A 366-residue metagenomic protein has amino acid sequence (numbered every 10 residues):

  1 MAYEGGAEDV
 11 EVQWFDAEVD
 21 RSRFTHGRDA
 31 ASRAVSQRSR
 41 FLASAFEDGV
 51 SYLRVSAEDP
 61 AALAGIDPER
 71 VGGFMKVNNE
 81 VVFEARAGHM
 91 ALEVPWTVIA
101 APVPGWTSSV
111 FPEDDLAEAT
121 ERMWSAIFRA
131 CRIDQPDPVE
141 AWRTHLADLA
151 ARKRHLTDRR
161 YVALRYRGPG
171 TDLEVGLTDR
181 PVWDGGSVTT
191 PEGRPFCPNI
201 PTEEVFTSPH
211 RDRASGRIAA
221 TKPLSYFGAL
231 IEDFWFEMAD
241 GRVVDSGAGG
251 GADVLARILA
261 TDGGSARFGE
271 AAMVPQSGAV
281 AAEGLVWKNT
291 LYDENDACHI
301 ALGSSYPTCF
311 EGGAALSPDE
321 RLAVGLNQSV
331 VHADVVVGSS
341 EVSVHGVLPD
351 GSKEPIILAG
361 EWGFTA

Functional and structural regions predicted by a protein language model:
M1-S215, F364-A366: Active-site bordering "gate/hinge" segments that shape substrate access to catalytic or cofactor-binding pockets
E58-P60, V103, T171, R180-V182 (+7 more regions): Short, glycine-/Ser/Thr-/acidic-enriched flexible segments
A64-D67, T107-P112, G186-V188, A229-E232 (+3 more regions): A short secondary-structure junction signal
T157-R159, F227-A229, G264, D293 (+1 more regions): Short solvent-exposed loop/turn micro-motifs enriched in small/polar/acidic residues
S208-G263: Long, well-ordered mid-to-C-terminal structural blocks that present hydrophobic/aromatic surfaces
R213-S215, I231-D233, D240-V243, A266-E270 (+3 more regions): Active-site lining segments that contact anionic ligands and/or coordinate catalytic metals
D245-A314: Dual-mode signal for accessory low-complexity, basic/Gly-rich regions
D319-A366: Extended hydrophobic packing segments that form well-structured cores
